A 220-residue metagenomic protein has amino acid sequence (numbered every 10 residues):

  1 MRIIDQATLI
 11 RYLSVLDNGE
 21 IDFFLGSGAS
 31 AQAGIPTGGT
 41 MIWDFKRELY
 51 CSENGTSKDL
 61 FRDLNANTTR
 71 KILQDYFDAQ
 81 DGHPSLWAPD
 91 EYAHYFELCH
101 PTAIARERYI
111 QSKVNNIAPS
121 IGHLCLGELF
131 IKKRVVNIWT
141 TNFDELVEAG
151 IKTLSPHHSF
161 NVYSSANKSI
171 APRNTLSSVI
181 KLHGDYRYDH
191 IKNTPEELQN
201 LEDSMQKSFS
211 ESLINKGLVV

Functional and structural regions predicted by a protein language model:
M1-V220: Conserved catalytic-core helix/loop/strand module for nucleotide-ribose chemistry
